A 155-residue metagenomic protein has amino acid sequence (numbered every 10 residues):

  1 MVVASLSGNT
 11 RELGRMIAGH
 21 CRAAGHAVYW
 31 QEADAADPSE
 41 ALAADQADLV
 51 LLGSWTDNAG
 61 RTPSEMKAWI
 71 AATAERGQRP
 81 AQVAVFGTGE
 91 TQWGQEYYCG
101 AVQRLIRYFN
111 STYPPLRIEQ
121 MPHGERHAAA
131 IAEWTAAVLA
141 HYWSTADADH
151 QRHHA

Functional and structural regions predicted by a protein language model:
M1-R22: N-terminal beta1-alpha1 ligand-phosphate binding loop
V3-L6, A33, T88-E90: Cofactor-binding loop segments of dinucleotide-utilizing enzymes, especially the Rossmann-like FAD- and NAD(P)+-binding
G8, D37, Q92: Flexible, glycine-rich phosphate/dinucleotide-binding loops and adjacent beta-alpha linkers at cofactor/substrate
E12, H20, A24, Y29 (+1 more regions): FMN-binding flavodoxin-like domain, especially the glycine-rich phosphate-binding loop
E32-S39: Short acidic loop-to-helix transition motifs that present clustered carboxylates
E40-A44: Short glycine-biased active-site loop of nucleotidyltransferases that positions the nucleotide triphosphate and helps
